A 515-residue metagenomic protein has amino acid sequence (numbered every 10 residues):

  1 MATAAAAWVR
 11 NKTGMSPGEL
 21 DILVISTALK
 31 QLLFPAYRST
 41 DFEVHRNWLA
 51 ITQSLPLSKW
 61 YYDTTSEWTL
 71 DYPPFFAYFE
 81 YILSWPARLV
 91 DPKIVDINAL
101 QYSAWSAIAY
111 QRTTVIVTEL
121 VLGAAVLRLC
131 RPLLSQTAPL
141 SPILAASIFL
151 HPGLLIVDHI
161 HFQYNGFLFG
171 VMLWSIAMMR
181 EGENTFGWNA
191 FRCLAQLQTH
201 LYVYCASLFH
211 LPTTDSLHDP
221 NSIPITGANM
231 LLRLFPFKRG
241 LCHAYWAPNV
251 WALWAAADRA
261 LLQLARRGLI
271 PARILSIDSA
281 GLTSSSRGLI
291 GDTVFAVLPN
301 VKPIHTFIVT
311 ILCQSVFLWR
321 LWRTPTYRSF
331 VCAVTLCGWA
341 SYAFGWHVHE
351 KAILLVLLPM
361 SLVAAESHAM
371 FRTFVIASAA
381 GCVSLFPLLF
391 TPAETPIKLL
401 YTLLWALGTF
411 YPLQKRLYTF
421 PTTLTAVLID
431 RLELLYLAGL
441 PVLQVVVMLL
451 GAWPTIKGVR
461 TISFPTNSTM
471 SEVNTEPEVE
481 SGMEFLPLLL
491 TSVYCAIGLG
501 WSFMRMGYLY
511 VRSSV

Functional and structural regions predicted by a protein language model:
M1-P35, R131, S135-Q136, S141-P142 (+1 more regions): Start-transfer (signal-anchor) and selected internal transmembrane alpha helices of multi-pass inner/ER membrane
P17-K30, E119, A145-A146, L437-Q444 (+1 more regions): Alpha-helical transmembrane segments
F42-N47, I51-V90, I94-R112, H151-M172 (+3 more regions): Membrane-interfacial catalytic/cofactor-binding modules of polytopic membrane enzymes
W105-Q136, C313-L318: Transmembrane-helix motifs of polytopic, lipid-linked glycan transferases
L134-S135, L173-F186, L194, A364-H368: Membrane-interface transmembrane helices that cradle and orient dolichyl/undecaprenyl
S141-G153: Transmembrane and membrane-interface helices of multi-pass, inner-membrane envelope-modifying transferases
R180-C193, V334-L336, F374-A380: Short hydrophobic alpha-helices at membrane interfaces in multi-pass membrane enzymes
G187-N189, L197-T214, I353: Transmembrane-embedded, aromatic-rich helix segments that form part of the hydrophobic channel/pocket engaging
